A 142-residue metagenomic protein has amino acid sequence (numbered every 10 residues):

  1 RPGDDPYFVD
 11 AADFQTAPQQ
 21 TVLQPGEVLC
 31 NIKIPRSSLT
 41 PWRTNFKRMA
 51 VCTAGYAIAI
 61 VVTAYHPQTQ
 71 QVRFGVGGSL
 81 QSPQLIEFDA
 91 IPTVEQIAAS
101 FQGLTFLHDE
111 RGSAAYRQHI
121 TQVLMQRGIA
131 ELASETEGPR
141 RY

Functional and structural regions predicted by a protein language model:
R1-Y142: C-terminal structural segment of proteins
